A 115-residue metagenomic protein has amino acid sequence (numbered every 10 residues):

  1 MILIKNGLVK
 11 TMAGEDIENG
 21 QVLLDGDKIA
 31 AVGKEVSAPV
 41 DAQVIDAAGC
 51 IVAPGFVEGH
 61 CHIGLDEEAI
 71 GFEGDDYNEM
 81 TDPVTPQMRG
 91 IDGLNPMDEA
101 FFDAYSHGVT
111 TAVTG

Functional and structural regions predicted by a protein language model:
M1-K5: Extreme N-terminal starter segment of soluble prokaryotic enzymes
V9-A53: Histidine-rich, glycine-flanked metal-binding segment
C50-G115: Metal-associated gating/positioning segment near the N- to mid-region
